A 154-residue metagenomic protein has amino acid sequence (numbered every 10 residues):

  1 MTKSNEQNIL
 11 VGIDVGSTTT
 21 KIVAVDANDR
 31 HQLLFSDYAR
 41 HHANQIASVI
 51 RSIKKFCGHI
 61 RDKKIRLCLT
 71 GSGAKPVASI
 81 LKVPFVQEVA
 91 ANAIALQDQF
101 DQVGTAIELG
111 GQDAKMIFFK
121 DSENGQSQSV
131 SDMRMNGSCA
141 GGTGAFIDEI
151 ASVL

Functional and structural regions predicted by a protein language model:
T2-R30, V103-E123: Gly/Thr-rich phosphate-binding beta-strand-loop-beta motif of the actin/hexokinase/Hsp70
I9-S48, S127-G137: Short glycine-rich, Thr/Ser-proximal phosphate-binding strand/loop in the N-terminal lobe of ATP-dependent enzymes
V23-V25, A78-K82, K115-S122, D132-R134 (+1 more regions): Short acidic, glycine/serine/threonine-rich loops at helix termini
Y38-H41, F56-A90, F118: Short beta-strand-loop/turn "lid" adjacent to the catalytic site in phosphate-handling enzymes
R40-H41, C68-L69, V83-I94, I107-G111 (+1 more regions): Active-site nucleophile and cofactor-binding loops and adjacent substrate-binding regions of central metabolic enzymes
H42, F56-H59, Q99, V103-A106 (+2 more regions): Change "in soluble alpha/beta enzymes" to "in soluble alpha/beta proteins
Q45-G58, L96: Short, well-ordered amphipathic alpha-helical segments that serve as non-catalytic structural scaffolds within diverse
D121, S129-L154: Glycine-rich phosphate-binding loop plus the immediately following alpha-helix
